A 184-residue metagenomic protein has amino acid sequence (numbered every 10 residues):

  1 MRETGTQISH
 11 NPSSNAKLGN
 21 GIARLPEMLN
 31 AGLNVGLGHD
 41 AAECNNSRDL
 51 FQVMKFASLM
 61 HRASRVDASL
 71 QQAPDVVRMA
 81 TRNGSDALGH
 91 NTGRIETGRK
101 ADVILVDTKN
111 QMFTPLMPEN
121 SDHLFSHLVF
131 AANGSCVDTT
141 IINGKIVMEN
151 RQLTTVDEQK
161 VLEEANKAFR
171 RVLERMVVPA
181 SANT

Functional and structural regions predicted by a protein language model:
R2-S9, N30-V35: Glycine-enriched alpha-helix->loop->beta-strand junction motifs that scaffold or abut catalytic
I8, D40, G144: Residue-level signal for inorganic ion chemistry
S9-H10, L105: Conserved beta-strand positions in the central sheet of alpha/beta enzyme cores
K17-G19: Helical hairpin unit composed of two closely spaced alpha helices linked by a short loop
I22-P26, D122-H123: Charged helix-capping and loop-helix junction motifs
P26-T114: His/Asp/Glu-enriched, well-ordered alpha-helical/loop segment that forms or immediately abuts the divalent-metal
T81-T184: Active-site microenvironment of metallo-dependent hydrolases
